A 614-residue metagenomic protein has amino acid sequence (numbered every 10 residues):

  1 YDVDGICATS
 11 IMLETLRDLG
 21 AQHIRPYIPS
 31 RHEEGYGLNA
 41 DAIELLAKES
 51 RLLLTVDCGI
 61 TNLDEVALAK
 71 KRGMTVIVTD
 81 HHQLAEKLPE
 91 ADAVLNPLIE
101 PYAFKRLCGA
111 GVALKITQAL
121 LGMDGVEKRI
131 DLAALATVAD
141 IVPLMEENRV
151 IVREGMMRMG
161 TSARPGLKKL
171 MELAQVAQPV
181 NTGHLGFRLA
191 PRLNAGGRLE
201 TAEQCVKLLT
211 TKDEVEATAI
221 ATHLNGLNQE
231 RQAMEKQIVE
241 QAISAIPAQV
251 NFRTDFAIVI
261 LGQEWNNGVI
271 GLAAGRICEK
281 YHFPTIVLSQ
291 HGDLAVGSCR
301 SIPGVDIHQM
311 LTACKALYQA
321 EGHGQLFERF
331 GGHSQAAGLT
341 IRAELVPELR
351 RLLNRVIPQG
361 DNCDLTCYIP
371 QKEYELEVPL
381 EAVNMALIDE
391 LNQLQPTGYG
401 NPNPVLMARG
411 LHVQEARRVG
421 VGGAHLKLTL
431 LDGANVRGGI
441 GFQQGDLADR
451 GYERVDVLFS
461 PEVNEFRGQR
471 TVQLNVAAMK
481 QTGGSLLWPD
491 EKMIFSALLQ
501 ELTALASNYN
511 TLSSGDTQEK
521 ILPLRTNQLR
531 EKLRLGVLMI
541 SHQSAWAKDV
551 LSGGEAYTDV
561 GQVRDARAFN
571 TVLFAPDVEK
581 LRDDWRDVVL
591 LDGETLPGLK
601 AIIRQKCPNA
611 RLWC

Functional and structural regions predicted by a protein language model:
Y1, P29-H32, C58-G59, H81-L84 (+6 more regions): Short, ordered loop/turn segments at secondary-structure junctions
Y1-L52, R72-G73, E90, L121-L345 (+2 more regions): Hydrophobic helix-and-loop "lid/oligomerization" segment in the mid-to-C-terminal part of catalytic domains
A42, D64-L68, A273, A386 (+2 more regions): A short acidic, amphipathic alpha-helical/loop segment
E44-A119, K128, M145: Active-site cavity-forming subdomains of large catalytic enzyme subunits
E216-I220, Q229-L261, C314-G553, G561-R567 (+2 more regions): Mid-to-C-terminal polyanion-binding domains and interfaces
N266, S544-K548, V578-K580, G593-G598: Short acidic, S/G/P-rich loop/turn micro-motifs used as interaction or catalytic elements
T285, D583-L591: A short beta-strand element within the Helicase C-terminal
G553-R586: Conserved motor-coupling elements within RecA-like helicase/translocase cores
